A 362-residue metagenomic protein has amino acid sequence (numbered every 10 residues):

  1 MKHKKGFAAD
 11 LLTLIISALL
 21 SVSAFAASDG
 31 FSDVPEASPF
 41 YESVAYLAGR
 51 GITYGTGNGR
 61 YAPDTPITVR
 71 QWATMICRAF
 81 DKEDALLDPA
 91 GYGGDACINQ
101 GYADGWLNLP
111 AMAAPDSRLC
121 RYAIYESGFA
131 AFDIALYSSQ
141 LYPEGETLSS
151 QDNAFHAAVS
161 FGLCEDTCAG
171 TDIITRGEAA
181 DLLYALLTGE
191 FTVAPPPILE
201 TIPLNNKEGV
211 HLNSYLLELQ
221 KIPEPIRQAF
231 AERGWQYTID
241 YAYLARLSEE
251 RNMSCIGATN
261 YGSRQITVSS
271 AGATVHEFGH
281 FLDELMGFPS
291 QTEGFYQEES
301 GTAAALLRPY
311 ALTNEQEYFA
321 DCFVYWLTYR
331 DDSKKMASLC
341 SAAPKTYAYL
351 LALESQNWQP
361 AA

Functional and structural regions predicted by a protein language model:
H3-A26: Sec-dependent N-terminal signal peptides of Gram-positive bacterial secreted proteins and lipoproteins
L12, G51, G59, G262-R264: Beta-strand-connecting loop/turn residues
A18-I198: N-terminal propeptides
F31, A194-S214: N-terminal low-complexity, Pro/Thr/Ser-rich intrinsically disordered segments that act as propeptides or flexible
P35-P39, D64-T68, G93, D116-C120 (+8 more regions): Extracytoplasmic/periplasmic, Sec-exported soluble proteins
Q100, D104, A157, F161 (+3 more regions): Residues that form generic nucleotide/phosphate-binding pockets
T201-L204, N213, Q220-A362: Active-site-flanking segments in enzyme catalytic domains
